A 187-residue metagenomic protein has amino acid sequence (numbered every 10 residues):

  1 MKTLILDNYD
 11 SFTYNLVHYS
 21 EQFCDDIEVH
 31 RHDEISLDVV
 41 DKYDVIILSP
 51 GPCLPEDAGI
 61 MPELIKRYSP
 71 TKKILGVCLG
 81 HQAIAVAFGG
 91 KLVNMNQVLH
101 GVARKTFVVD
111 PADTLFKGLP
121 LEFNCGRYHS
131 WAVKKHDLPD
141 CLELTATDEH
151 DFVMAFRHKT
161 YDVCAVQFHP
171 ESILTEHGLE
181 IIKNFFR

Functional and structural regions predicted by a protein language model:
M1-K72, L79, E176-H177, K183-R187: N-terminal beta1-alpha1 cap of cysteine-dependent amidohydrolase-like domains
I5, G126-R127, Q167: Short beta-strand segments
D26-D33, P55, F107-V109, Y128 (+1 more regions): Short gly/ser/thr-rich secondary-structure transition/capping motifs
Y43-D113, K117-G118, N124, I182-N184: Cysteine-nucleophile active-site neighborhood
C78, H129, H169: Histidine-centered divalent metal-coordination motifs
D113-T160: Catalytic beta-strand/loop cores that center a nucleophilic Ser/Cys/Thr and support acyl-enzyme chemistry
C141-T147, D151-R157, D162-R187: C-terminal and late-domain segments of enzyme folds
